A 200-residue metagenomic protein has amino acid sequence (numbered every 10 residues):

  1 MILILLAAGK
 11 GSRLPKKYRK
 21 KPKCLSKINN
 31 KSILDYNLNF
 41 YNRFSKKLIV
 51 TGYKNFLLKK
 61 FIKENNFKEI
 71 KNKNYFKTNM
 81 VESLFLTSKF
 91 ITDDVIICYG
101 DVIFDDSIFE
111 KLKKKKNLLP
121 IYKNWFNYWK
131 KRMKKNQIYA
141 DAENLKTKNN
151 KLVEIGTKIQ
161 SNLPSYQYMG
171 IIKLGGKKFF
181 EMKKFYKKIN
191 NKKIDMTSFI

Functional and structural regions predicted by a protein language model:
M1-R19: N-terminal nucleotide-binding beta1-loop-alpha1 segment
I2, S45-L48, D94, K116-N117: Residues at the starts of beta-strands that form the adenosine-phosphate
K20-Y36: Short catalytic helix/loop segments, enriched in acidic residues and glycine and frequently bearing histidine
K31-I49, K60, L86-K89: A short, N-terminal amphipathic alpha-helix
Y53-F56: A conserved acidic beta->alpha catalytic loop
L58-A142: Conserved beta-loop-beta/alpha segment of the NTase-like Rossmann-fold superfamily that binds/positions NTPs
D106-Y186: Conserved core of the sugar-phosphate nucleotidyltransferase
N191-I200: Catalytic core and acceptor-binding pocket of nucleotide-sugar-dependent glycosyltransferases
